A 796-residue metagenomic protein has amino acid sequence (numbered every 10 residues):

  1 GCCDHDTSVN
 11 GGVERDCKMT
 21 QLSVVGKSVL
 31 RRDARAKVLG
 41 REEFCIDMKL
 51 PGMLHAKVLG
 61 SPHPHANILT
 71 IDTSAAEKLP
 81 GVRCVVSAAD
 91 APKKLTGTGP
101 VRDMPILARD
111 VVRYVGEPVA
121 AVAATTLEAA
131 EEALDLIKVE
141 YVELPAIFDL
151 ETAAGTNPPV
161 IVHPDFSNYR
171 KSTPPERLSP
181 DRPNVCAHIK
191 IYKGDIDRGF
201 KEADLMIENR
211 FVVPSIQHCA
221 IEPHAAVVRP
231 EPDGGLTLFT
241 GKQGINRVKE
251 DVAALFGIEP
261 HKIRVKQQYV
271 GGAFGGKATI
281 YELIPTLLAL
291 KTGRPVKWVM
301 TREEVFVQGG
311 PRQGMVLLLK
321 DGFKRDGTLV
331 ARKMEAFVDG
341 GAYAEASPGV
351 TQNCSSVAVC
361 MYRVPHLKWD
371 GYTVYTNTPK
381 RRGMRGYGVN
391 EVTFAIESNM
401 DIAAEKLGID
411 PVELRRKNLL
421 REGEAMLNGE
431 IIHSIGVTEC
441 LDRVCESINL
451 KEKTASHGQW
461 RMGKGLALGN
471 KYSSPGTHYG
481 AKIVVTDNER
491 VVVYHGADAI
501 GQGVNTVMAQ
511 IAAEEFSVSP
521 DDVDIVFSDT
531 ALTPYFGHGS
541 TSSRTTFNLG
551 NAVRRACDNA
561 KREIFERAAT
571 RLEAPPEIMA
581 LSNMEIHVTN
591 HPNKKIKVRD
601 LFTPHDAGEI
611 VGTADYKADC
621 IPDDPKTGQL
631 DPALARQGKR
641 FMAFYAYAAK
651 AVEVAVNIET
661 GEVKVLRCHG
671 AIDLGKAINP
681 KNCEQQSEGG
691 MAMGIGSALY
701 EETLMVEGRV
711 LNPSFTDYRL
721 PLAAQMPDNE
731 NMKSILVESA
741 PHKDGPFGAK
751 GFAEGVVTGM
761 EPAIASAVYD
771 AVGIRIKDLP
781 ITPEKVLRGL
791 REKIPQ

Functional and structural regions predicted by a protein language model:
C2-H5, N10-S179, M206-N209: Flexible, low-hydrophobicity surface segments
K27, D33-A36, S179-A226, G314-S398 (+3 more regions): Glycine-rich loop/linker segments at domain edges
R35-A36, D135-L144, F148, Q243 (+5 more regions): Extended active-site and interfacial segments that coordinate phosphate-rich ligands in large catalytic machineries
K78, A88-A91, G257-K262, K291-V296 (+3 more regions): C-terminal catalytic domains of large/alpha subunits in multi-subunit enzymes
L95-P100, A133-L136, C219, K249-D251 (+12 more regions): Short acidic, glycine/serine/threonine-rich loops at helix termini
R109-V112, E259-Q267, L290-T301, V305-Q308: Conserved catalytic cysteine-centered active-site region of acyl-thioester-dependent Claisen-condensing enzymes
V162-F256, N418-R490, P713-L736: Helix-loop-helix junctions that connect adjacent transmembrane helices in secondary transporters/permeases, recognized
G271-G293, K297-V299, V504-A512: Thiamine diphosphate
